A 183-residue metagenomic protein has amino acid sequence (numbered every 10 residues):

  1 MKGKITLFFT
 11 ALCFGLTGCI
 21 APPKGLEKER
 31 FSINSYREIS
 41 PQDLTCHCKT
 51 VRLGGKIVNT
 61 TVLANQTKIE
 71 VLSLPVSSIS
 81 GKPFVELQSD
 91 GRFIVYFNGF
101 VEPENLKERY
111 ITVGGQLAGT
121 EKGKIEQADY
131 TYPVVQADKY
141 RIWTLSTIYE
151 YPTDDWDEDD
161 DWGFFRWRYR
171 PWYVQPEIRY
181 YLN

Functional and structural regions predicted by a protein language model:
M1-C19: Sec-dependent bacterial lipoprotein signal peptides
C19-N183: OB-fold and OB-like single-stranded nucleic-acid-recognition modules and their adjacent interaction interfaces
